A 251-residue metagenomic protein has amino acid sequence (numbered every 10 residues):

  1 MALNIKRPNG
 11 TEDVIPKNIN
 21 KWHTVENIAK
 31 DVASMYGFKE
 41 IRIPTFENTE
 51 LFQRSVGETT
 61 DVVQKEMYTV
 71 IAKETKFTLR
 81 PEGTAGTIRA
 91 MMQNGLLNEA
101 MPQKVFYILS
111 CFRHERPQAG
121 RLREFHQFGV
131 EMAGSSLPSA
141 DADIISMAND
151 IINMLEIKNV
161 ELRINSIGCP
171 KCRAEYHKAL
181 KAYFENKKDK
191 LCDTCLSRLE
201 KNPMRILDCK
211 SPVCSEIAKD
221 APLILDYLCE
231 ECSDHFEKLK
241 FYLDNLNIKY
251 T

Functional and structural regions predicted by a protein language model:
M1-T251: TRNA-recognition modules of translation machinery and tRNA-sensing kinases, especially anticodon-binding
